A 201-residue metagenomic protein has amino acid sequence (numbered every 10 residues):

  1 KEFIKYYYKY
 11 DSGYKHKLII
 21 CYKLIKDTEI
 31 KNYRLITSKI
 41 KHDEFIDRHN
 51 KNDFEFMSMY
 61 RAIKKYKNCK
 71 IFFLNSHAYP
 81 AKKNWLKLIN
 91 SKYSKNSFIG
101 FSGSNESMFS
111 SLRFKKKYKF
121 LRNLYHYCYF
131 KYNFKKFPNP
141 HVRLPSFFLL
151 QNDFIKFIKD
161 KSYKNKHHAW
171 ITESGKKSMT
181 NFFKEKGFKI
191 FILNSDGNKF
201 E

Functional and structural regions predicted by a protein language model:
K1-D11: Short, well-formed alpha-helical segments that are part of the catalytic scaffolds of diverse glycosyltransferases
Y10-I20, H42-E44: Short loop->beta transition adjacent to catalytic acidic/histidine clusters or analogous donor-positioning motifs
C21-I25: Acidic ATP/Mg2+-coordinating residue in the GHKL
D27-Y66: Active-site-proximal specificity loops/subdomain of glycosyltransferases
D53, Y79-A81: A short, conserved beta-strand element in the Rossmann-like catalytic core that flanks the donor/metal-binding loop
N68-Y79: Short beta-strand-to-loop acidic/aromatic patch adjacent to the donor-nucleotide binding site
A81-F114: Conserved donor-nucleotide/metal-binding helix-loop-beta segment in metal-dependent transferases, i.e., the alpha-helix
S102, L121-E201: Catalytic core and acceptor-binding pocket of nucleotide-sugar-dependent glycosyltransferases
